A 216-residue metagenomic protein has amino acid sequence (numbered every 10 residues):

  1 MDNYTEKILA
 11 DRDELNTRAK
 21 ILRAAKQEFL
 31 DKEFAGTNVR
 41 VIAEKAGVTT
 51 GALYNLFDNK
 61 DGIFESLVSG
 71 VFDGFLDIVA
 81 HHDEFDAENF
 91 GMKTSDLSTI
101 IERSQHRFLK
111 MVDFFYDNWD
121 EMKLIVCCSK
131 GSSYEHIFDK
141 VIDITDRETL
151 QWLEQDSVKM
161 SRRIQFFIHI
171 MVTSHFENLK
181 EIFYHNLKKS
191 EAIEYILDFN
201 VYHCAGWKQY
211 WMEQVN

Functional and structural regions predicted by a protein language model:
M1-E14: N-terminal intrinsically disordered/low-complexity leader segments
D2-T5, D117, R147, Q151-E154 (+1 more regions): C-terminal peripheral helix-coil segments that are non-catalytic and often amphipathic
N16-T17, V48: The short coil/loop that forms the "turn" connecting the two helices of the helix-turn-helix
K20-Q27, D31, V41, K45 (+7 more regions): Alpha-helical structural segments
G47-F57: Short hydrophobic/aromatic patch on the recognition helix
D77-F85, S95-V126: Helical hydrophobic small-molecule/effector-binding pocket
E102, H106-D120, K130-S157, F166-T173: Amphipathic alpha-helical packing segments from all-alpha helical-bundle domains
